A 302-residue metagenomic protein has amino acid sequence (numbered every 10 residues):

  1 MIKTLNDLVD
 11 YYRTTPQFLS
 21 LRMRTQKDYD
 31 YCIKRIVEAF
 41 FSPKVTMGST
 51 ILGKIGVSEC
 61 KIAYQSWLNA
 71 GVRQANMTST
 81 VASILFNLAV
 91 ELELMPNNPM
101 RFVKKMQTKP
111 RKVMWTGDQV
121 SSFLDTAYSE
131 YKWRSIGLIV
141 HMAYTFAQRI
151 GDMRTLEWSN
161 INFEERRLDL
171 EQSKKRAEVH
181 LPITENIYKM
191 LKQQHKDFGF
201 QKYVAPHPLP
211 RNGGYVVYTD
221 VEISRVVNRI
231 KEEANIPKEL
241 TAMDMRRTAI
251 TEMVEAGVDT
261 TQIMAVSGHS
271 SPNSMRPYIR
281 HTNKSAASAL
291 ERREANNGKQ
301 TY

Functional and structural regions predicted by a protein language model:
D10-R24, Y31-R111, D125-A127: N-terminal core-binding DNA-recognition domain of tyrosine recombinases/integrases
G53, M95-N97, Q107-D125, K175-E185 (+1 more regions): DNA breakage-rejoining catalytic core of tyrosine-based enzymes
N76-T78, E91, M95, R101-I150 (+2 more regions): Basic, Lys/Arg- and aromatic-enriched nucleic-acid-binding interface segment
M114, Q172-R176, S267-R292: Catalytic-site neighborhood detector that most strongly recognizes the C-terminal catalytic loop/helix of tyrosine
D125-I136, F146, L181, D197-Y203 (+2 more regions): Short, basic (Lys/Arg/His-rich) helix/loop patches that form interaction surfaces in the mid-to-C-terminal regions
N160-R167, P237, V258-P277: Short, polar N-cap/turn motifs at the start of nucleic acid-interacting alpha helices
S173-Q193, Q201-R229: C-terminal catalytic core of Y-nucleophile DNA break-rejoin enzymes
H207-G213, R292-Y302: C-terminal secondary-structure termini that scaffold catalytic or DNA-interacting sites
